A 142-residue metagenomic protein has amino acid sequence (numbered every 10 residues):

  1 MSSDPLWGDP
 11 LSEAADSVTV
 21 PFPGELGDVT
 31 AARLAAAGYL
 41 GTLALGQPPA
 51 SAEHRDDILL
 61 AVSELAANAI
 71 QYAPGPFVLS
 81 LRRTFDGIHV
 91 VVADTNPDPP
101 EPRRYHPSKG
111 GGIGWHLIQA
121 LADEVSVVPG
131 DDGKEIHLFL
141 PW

Functional and structural regions predicted by a protein language model:
M1-G24, I70-W142: Conserved beta-strand-loop-beta-strand hairpin that lines the nucleotide-binding pocket of ATP/GTP-utilizing enzymes
S17-V18, P23-L43: Extended, non-globular alpha-helical segments
G27, P49, E53-D56, L60 (+1 more regions): Residues at secondary-structure transition points
L34, Y39-S63: Conserved short strand/loop->alpha-helix "switch" segment adjacent to the catalytic nucleotide/phosphoryl-transfer site
A61, A66-Q71: Short, well-structured hydrophobic secondary-structure segments
